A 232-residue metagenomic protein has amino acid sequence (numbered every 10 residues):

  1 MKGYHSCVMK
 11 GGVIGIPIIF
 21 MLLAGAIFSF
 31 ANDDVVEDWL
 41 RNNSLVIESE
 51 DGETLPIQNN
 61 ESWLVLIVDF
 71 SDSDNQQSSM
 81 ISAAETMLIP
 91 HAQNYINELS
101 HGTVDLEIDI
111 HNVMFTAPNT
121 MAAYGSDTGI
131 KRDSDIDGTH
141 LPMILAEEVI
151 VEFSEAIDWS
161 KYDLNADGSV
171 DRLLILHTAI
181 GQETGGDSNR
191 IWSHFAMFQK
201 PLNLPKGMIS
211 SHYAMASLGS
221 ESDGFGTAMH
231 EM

Functional and structural regions predicted by a protein language model:
M1-M9: N-terminal Lys/Arg-rich, disordered targeting/topogenic segments
K2, A24-N32, V36-M232: Active-site-proximal segment of zinc-dependent metalloprotease catalytic domains
V13-F28: Hydrophobic membrane-insertion alpha-helices, especially the h-region of bacterial N-terminal signal peptides
